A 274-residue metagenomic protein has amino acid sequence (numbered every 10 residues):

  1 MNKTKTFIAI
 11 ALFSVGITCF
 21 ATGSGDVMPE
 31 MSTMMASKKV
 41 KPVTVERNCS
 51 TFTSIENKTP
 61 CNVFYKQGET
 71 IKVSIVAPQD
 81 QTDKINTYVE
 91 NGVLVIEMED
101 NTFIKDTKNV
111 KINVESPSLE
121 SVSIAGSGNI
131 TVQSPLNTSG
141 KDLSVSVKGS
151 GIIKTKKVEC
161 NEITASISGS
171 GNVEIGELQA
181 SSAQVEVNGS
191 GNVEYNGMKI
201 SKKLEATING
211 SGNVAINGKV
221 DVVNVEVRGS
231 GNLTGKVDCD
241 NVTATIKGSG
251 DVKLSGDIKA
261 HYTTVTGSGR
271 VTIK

Functional and structural regions predicted by a protein language model:
M1-K274: Intrinsically disordered, low-complexity terminal regions
